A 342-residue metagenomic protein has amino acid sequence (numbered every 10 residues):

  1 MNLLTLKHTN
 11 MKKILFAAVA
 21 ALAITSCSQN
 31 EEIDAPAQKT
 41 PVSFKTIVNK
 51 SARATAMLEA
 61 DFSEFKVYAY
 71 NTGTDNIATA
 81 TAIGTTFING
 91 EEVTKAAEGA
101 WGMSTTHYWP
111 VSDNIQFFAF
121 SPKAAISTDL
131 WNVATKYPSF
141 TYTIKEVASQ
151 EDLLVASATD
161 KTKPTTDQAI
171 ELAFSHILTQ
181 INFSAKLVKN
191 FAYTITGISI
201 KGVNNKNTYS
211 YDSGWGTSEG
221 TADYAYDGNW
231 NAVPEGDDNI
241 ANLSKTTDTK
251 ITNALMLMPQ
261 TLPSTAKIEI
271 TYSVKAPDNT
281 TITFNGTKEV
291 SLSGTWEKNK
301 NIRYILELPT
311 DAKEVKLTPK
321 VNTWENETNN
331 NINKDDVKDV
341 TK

Functional and structural regions predicted by a protein language model:
N2-K342: Sec-type signal peptide cleavage vicinity
